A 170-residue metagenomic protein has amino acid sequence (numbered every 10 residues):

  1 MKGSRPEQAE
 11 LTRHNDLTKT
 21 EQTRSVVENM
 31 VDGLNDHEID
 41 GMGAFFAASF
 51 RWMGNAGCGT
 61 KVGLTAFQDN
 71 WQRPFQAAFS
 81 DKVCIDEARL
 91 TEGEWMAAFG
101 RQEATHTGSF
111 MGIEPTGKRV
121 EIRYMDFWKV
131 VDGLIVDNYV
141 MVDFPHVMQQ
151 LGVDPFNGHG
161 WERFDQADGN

Functional and structural regions predicted by a protein language model:
M1-N170: C-terminal and inter-domain tail/linker signature
